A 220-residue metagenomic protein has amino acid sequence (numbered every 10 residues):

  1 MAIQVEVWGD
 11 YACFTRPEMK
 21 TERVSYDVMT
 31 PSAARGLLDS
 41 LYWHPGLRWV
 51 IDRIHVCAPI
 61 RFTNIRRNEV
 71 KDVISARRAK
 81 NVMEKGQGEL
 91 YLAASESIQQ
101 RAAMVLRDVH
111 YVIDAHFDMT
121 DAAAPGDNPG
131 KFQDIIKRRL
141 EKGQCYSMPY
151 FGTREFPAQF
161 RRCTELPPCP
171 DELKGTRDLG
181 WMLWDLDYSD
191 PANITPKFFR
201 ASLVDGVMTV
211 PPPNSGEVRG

Functional and structural regions predicted by a protein language model:
M1-T21, A192, A201-S202, G206 (+1 more regions): N-terminal, Lys/Arg- and Ser/Thr-rich interaction peptides
A2, I51, D108-V112: Broad gene-expression machinery/nucleic-acid interaction feature
I3, V28-S32, K85-L92: Short linear motifs at secondary-structure transitions and domain/linker junctions
V7-Y11, A58, I113-D121: Beta-strand elements of well-folded, non-transmembrane domains
C13-T15, F62, D121-A123: Residue-level signal for secondary-structure boundary sites
M19, V24-E69: Glycine/small-residue-rich interface belts in oligomeric ring/scaffold proteins and their assembly partners
E69-K71, A79-G220: Internal, well-folded beta-alpha domain core
